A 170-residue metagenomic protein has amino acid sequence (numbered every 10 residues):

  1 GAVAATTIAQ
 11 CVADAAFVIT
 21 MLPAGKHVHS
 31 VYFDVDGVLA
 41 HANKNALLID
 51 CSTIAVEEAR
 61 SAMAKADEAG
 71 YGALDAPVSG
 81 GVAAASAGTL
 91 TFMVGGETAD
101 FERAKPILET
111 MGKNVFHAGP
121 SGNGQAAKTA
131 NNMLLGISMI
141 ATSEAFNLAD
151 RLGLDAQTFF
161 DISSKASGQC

Functional and structural regions predicted by a protein language model:
G1: Nucleotide and nucleotide-moiety/phosphate-recognizing core
A4-G72: Rossmann-fold NAD(P) dinucleotide-binding segment
I8-C11, V31, A99-E109, E144-F146: Short, basic, helix/turn surface patches
Q10, G25, S79, S121 (+1 more regions): Residue-level "edge-of-site" marker
D14-A16, A85-S86, A127, G168: Short Asp/Glu-rich motifs
A15-V18, V28, I49, P77 (+3 more regions): Buried hydrophobic positions in well-ordered alpha/beta secondary-structure cores of metabolic enzymes
L22, T53-G136: Rossmann-fold dinucleotide-binding core
N123-C170: Helical "substrate-binding/catalytic lid" subdomain of Rossmann-like NAD(P)-dependent dehydrogenases/reductases
